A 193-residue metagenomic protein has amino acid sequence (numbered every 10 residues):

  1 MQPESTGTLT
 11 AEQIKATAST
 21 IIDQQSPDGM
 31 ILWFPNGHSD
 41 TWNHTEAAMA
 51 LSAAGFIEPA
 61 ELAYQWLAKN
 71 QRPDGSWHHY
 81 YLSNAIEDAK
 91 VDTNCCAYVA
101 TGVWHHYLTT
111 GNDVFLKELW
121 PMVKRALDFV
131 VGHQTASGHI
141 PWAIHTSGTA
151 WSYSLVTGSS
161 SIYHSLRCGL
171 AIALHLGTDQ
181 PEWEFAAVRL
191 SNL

Functional and structural regions predicted by a protein language model:
M1-G7, T45-P59, Y98-F115, S161-D179: Well-ordered alpha-helical scaffold segments within catalytic/enzyme domains
M1-W42, A53-W77, V130, S137 (+1 more regions): Low-complexity, Ser/Thr/Pro/Gly-enriched N-terminal "stalk/linker" regions
I14, L116-W120: Core helices of alpha-solenoid repeat scaffolds
S19, S26, M30-F34, H79-Y81 (+4 more regions): The feature captures the catalytic groove of carbohydrate-active enzymes
N43, A63, D92-G102, L119-M122 (+1 more regions): Generic hydrophobic, aliphatic-rich segments that mediate packing or membrane embedding
Q65-A85, C96-T101: A short glycine/small-residue-enriched secondary-structure motif
